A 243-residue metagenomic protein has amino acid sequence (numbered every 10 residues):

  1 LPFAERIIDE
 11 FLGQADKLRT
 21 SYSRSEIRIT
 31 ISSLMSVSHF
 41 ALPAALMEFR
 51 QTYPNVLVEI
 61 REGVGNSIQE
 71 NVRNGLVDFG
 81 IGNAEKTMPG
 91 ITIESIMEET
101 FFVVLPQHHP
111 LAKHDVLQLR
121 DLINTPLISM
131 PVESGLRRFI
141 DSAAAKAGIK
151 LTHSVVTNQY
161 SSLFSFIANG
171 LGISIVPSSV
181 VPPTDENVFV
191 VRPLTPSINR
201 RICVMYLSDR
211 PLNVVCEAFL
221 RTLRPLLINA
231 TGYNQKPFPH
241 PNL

Functional and structural regions predicted by a protein language model:
L1-S23, P225-I228: Alpha-helical "hinge/linker" immediately C-terminal to small N-terminal DNA-binding modules
G13, K17, E48, E70-N71 (+4 more regions): Well-formed, non-transmembrane alpha-helical positions, independent of function
S23, M88-L127: Flexible hinge/capping segments at coil-to-helix
E26-P89, V156-T157: Central regulatory/effector-binding core of bacterial HTH transcription factors
R28-S32, G80, V104, I128 (+2 more regions): Short, well-ordered beta-strand segments
A41, V190-Y233, P239-P241: A late-sequence structural motif
V64-V77, G82-N83, E133-V190: Hydrophobic hinge/microswitch elements
M88-S95, E99, H114, S161-D209: Beta-alpha-beta core module
